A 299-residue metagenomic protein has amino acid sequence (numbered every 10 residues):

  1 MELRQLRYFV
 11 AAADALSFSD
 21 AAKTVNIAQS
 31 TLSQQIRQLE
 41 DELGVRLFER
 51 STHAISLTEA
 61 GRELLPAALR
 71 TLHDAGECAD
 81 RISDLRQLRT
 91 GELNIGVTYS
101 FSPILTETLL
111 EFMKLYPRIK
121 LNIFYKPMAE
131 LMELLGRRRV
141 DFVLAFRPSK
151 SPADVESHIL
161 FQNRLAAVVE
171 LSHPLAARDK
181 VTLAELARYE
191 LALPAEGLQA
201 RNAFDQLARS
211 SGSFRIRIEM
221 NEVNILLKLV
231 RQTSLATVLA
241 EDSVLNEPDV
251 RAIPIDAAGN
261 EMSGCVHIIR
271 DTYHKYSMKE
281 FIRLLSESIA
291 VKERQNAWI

Functional and structural regions predicted by a protein language model:
V10-A28: Short helix-boundary/capping micro-motifs
Q29-S30, Q34, D80, R86-Y116 (+3 more regions): N-terminal winged-helix
E40-E59: A short LG(V/I)-centered, amphipathic sequence patch enriched for acidic residue(s) preceding the LG motif
R86-Q87, D154-L191: Flexible hinge/capping segments at coil-to-helix
I104, A252-I299: A late-sequence structural motif
P127-R139, F146, G197-I253: Hydrophobic hinge/microswitch elements
F146, Y189-S211, H274-I282, S288-W298: Secondary-structure junction motif
P152-H158, N163, N224-Y273: Beta-alpha-beta core module
